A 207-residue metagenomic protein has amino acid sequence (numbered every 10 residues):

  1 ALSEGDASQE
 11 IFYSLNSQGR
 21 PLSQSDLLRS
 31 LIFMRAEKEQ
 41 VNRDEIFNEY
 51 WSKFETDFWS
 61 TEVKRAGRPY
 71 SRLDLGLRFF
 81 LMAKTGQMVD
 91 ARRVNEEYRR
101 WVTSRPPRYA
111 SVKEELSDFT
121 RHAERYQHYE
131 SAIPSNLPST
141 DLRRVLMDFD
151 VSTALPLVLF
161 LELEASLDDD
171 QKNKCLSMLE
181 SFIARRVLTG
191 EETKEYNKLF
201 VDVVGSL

Functional and structural regions predicted by a protein language model:
A1-Y13, S17-R20: Nucleic acid-processing catalytic cores of prokaryotic defense/repair systems
S25-L28, F33-L207: A cross-family structural signal marking well-folded subdomains
